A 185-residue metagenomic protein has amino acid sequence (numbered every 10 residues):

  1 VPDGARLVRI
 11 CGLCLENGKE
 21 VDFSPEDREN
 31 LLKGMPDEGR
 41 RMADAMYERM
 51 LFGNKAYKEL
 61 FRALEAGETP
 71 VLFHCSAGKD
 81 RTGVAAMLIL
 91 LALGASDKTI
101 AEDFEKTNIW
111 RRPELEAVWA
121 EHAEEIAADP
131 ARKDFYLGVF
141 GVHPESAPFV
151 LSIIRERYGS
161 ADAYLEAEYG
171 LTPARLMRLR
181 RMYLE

Functional and structural regions predicted by a protein language model:
V1-L72, V84-E185: Cys-dependent protein tyrosine phosphatase-like superfamily
A77, R81-T82: Ser/Thr-glycine-rich phosphate-binding loops at phosphate-binding pockets of nucleotides, nucleotide cofactors
